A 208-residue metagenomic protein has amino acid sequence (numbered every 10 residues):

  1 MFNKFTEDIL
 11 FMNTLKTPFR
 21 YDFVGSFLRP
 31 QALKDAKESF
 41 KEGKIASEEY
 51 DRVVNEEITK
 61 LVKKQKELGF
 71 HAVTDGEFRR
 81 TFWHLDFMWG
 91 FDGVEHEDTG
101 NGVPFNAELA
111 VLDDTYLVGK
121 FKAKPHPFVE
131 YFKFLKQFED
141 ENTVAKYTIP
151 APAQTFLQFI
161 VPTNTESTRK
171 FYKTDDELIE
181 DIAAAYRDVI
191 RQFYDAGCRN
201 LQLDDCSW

Functional and structural regions predicted by a protein language model:
F5-W208: Domain-level signal for soluble alpha/beta catalytic cores
